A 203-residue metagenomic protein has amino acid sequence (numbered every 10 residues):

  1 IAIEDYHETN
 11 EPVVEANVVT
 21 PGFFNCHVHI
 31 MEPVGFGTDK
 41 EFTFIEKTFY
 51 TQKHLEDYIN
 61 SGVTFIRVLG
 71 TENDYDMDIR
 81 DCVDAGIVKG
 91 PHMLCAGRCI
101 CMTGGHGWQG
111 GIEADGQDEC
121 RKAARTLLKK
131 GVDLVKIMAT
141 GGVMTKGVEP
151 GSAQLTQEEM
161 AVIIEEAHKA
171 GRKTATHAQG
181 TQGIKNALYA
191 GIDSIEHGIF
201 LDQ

Functional and structural regions predicted by a protein language model:
H7-I45, Q52, E56-I59, T64: Replace "His-x-His-based motif
A16, H27, G62, M93 (+6 more regions): Conserved, mostly hydrophobic/aromatic
P21-G37, L94-G110, M160-A161: N-terminal small/glycine-rich loop or linker at the start of catalytic domains across soluble metabolic enzymes
G22-V28, I66-R67, M93-G97, V135-I137 (+2 more regions): Hydrophobic faces of well-ordered beta-strands that scaffold small-molecule active sites in alpha/beta enzyme cores
H29-P33, V68-D76, C101-T103, G141-T145 (+2 more regions): Active-site environment of divalent metal-dependent phosphoester hydrolases
T38-K89, I112-K136, E165: Alpha-helical scaffold segments that flank or form the walls of functional sites
G104-A161, D193: Active-site gating/metal-coordination segments in enzymes
M144-Q203: Active-site core of metal-dependent hydrolases
